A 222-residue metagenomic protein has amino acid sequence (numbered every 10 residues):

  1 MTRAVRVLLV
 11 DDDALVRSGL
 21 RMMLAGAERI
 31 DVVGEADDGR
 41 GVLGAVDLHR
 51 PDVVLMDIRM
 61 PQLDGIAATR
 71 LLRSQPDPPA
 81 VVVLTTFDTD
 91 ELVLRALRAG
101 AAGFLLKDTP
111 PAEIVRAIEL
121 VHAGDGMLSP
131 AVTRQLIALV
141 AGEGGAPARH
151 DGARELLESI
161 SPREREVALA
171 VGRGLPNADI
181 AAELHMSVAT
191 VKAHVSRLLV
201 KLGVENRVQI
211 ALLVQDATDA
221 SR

Functional and structural regions predicted by a protein language model:
D38-G41, L63-A67: Acidic catalytic/metal-coordinating carboxylates
G44, I66-D77: Short amphipathic alpha-helix used as the core "switch/output" element in two-component signaling
H49-L55: Active-site beta3 strand of CheY-like receiver
D57, T85: Active-site residues of response regulator receiver
M60: Receiver (REC) domain active-site loop signature in two-component systems and cognate sites in sensor histidine kinases
V93-R98, D108-P162, E166, D216-D219: Short, flexible helix-to-coil linker/hinge segments that flank and couple to helix-turn-helix
R173-Q209: Recognition helix of helix-turn-helix DNA-binding domains
